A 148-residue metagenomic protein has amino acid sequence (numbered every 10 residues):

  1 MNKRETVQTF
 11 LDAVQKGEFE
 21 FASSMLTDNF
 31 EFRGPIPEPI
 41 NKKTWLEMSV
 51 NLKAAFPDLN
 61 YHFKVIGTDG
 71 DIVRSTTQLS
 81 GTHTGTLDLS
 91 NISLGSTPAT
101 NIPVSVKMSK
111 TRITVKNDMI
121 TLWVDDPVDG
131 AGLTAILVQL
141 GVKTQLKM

Functional and structural regions predicted by a protein language model:
M1-M148: C-terminal and inter-domain tail/linker signature
